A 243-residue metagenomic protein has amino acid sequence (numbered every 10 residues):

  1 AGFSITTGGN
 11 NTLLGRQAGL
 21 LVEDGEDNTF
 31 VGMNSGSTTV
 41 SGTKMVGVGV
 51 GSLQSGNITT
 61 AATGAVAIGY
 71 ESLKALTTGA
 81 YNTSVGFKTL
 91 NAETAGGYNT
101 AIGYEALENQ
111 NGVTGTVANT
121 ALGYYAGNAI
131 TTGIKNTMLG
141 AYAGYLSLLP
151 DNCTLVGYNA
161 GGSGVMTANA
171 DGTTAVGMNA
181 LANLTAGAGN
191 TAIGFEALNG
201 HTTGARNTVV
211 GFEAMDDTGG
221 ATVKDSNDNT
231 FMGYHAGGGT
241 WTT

Functional and structural regions predicted by a protein language model:
A1-T243: Glycine- and small/polar-enriched repetitive beta-structure motifs of secreted/surface proteins
